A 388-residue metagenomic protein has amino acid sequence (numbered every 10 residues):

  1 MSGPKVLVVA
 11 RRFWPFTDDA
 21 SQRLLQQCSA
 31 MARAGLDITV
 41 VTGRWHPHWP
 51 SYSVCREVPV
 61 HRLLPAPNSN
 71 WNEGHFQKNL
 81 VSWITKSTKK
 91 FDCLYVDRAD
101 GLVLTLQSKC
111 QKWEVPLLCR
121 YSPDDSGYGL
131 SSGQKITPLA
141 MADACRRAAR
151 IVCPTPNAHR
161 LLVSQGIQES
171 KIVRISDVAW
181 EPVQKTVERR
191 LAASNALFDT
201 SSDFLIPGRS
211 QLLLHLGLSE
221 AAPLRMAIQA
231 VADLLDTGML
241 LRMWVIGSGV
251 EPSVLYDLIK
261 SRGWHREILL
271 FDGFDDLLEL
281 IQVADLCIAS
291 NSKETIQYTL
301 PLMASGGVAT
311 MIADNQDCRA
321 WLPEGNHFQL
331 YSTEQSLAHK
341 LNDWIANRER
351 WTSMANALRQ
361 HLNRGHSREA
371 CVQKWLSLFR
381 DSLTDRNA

Functional and structural regions predicted by a protein language model:
M1-H48, P59: N-terminal subdomain of nucleotide-sugar transferases
V96-L102, Y121-S122: Short His-centered aromatic/hydrophobic patch
P116-L118, D124-R147: Nucleotide-sugar donor phosphate/pyrophosphate-binding loop at the beta->alpha transition of glycosyltransferases
A144-I172, A179-T186: A short, active-site helix/loop in glycosyltransferases that binds the activated sugar's phosphate group
V254-G273: Nucleotide-activated donor-binding/catalytic signature segment of Leloir-type glycosyltransferases, i.e., the conserved
S292: Aromatic "clamp/platform" in nucleotide-sugar-dependent glycosyltransferases that forms part of the donor/acceptor
A309-A313: Short hydrophobic beta-strand element within catalytic cores of glycosyltransferases and related nucleotide-activated
E324-Q335, D343-R348: Conserved acidic donor-binding segment of nucleotide-sugar-dependent glycosyltransferases
